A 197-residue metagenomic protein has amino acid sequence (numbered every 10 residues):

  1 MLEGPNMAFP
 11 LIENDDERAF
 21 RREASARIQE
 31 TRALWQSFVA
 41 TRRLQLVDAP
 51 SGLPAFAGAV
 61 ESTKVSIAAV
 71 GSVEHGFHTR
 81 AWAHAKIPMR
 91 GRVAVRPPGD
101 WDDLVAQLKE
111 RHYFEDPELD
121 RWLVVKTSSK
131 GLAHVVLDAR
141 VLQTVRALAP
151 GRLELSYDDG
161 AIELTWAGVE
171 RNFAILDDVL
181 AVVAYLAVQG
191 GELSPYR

Functional and structural regions predicted by a protein language model:
L2-R197: Charged, low-complexity intrinsically disordered regions
